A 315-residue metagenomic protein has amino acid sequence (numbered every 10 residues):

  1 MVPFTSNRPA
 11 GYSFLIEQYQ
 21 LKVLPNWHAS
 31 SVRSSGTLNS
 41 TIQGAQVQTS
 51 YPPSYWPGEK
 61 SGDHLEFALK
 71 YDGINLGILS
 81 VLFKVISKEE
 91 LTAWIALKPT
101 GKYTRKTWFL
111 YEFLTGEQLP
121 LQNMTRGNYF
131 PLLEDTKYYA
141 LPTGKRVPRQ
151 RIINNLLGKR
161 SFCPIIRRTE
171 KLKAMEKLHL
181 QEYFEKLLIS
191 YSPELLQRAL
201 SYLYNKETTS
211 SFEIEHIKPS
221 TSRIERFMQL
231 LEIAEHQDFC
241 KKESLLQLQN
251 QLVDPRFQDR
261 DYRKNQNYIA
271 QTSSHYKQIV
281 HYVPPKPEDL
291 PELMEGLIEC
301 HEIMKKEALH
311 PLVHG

Functional and structural regions predicted by a protein language model:
M1-G315: FIC/Doc superfamily catalytic core
